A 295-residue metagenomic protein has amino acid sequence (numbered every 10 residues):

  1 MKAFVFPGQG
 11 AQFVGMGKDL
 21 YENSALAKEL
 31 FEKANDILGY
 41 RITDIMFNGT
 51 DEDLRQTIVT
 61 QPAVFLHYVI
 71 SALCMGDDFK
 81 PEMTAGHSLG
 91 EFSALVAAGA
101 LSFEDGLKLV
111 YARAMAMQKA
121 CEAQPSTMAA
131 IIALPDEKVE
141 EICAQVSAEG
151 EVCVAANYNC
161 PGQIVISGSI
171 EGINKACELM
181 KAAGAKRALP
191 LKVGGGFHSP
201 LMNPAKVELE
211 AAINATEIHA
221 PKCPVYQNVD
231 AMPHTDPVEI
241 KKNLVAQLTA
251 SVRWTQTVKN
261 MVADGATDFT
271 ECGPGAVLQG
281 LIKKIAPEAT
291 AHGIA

Functional and structural regions predicted by a protein language model:
M1-V139, L191, D268-A295: FabD-like malonyl-/acyl-CoA
Q9-A11, L38, A98-A250: Alpha/beta catalytic cores of group-transfer enzymes, especially the acyltransferase/condensing modules of polyketide
G172-I173, A212, G265, E288-H292: NAD(P)-dependent dehydrogenase/reductase Rossmann-like domain
K181, V262-G265: Non-catalytic positions within long, well-ordered alpha-helices that form the structural scaffold/packing of enzyme
D236, V258, T290-A291: Short acidic low-complexity segments
V252-N260: A short, well-structured juxtamembrane/interface segment
